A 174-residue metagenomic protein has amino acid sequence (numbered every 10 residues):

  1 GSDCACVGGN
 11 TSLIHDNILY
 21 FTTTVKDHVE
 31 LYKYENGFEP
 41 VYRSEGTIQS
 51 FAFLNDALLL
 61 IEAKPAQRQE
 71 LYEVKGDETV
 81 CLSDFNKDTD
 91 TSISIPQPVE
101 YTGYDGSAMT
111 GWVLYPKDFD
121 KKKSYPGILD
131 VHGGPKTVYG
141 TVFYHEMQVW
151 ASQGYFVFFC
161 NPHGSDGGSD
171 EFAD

Functional and structural regions predicted by a protein language model:
G1-H15, T24, Y34-Q49, K75-Q97: Multi-bladed beta-propeller domains
L19-T22, L59-I61: Residue position within the beta-strands of beta-propeller blades
F21-V25, G111-L114: Short, surface-exposed, charge-dense and proline/glycine-enriched linear segments
T23-V29, K64-Q67: Short, solvent-exposed loop/turn segments at conserved positions within beta-propeller repeat blades
E30-Y32, Y72: WD40 beta-propeller blade core
Q49-D174: Serine-hydrolase catalytic core recognition
